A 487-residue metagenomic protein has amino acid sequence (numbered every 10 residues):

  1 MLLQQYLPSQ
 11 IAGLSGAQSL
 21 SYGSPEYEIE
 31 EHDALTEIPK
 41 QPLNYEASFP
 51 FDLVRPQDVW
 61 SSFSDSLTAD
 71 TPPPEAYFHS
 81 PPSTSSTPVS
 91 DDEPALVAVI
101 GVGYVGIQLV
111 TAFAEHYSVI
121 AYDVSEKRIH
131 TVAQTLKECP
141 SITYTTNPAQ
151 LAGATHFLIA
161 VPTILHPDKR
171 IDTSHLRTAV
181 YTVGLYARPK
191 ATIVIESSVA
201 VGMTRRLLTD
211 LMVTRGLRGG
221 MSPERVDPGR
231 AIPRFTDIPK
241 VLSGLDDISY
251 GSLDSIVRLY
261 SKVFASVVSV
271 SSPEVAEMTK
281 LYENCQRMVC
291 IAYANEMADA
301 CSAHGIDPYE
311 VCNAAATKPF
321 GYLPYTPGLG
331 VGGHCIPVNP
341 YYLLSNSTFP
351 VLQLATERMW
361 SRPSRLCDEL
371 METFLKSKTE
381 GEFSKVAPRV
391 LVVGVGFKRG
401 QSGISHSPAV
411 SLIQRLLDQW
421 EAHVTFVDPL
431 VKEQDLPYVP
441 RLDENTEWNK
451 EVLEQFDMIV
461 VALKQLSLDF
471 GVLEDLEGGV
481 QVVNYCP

Functional and structural regions predicted by a protein language model:
L2-P487: Structural/interface elements that position substrates and couple domains in central-metabolism enzymes
